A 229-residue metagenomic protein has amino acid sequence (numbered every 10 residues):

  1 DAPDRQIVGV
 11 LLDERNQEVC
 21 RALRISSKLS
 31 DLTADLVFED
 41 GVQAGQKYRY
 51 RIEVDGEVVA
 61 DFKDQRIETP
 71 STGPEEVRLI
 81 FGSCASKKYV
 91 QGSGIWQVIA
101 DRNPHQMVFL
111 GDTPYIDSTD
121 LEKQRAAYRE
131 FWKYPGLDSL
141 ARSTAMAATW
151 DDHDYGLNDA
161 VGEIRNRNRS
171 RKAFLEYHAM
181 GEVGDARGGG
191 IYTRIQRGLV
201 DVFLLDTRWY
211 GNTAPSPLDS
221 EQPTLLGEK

Functional and structural regions predicted by a protein language model:
D1-K229: Metal-dependent phosphoester/phosphodiester hydrolase catalytic core
